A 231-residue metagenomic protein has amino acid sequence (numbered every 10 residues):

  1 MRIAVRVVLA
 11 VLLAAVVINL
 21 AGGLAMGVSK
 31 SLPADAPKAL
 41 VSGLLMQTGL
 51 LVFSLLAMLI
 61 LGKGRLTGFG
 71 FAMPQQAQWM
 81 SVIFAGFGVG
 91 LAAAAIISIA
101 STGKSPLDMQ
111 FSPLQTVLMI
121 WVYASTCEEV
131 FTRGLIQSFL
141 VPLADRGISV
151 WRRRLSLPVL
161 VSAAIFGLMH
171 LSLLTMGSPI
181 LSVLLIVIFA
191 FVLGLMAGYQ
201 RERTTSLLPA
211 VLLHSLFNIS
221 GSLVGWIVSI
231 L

Functional and structural regions predicted by a protein language model:
M1, F71-Q75, S105-Q115, I148-R153: Helix-boundary and loop/linker segments of multi-pass membrane transporters
M1-L9, A72-S81: Alpha-helical transmembrane segments and their helix-start/interface "positive-inside/aromatic belt" motifs in integral
I3-G62, L107-F111, Q115: Alpha-helical transmembrane segments in multi-pass membrane proteins
L13-I18, S81-S98, I120-E128, P158 (+1 more regions): Alpha-helical transmembrane segments of multi-pass integral membrane proteins
A21-L32, A95-K104, L171-G177: Juxtamembrane "helix-exit" motif on the non-cytosolic side of transmembrane helices
D35-L45, A72-W79, W151, L181: Interfacial loop-to-helix junctions that mark the boundaries of transmembrane helices in multi-pass membrane
F53-G64, V130-F139: Membrane-water interface of transmembrane alpha-helices
L114-L231: Transmembrane helix-loop-helix hairpins at the membrane interface of multi-pass integral membrane proteins
